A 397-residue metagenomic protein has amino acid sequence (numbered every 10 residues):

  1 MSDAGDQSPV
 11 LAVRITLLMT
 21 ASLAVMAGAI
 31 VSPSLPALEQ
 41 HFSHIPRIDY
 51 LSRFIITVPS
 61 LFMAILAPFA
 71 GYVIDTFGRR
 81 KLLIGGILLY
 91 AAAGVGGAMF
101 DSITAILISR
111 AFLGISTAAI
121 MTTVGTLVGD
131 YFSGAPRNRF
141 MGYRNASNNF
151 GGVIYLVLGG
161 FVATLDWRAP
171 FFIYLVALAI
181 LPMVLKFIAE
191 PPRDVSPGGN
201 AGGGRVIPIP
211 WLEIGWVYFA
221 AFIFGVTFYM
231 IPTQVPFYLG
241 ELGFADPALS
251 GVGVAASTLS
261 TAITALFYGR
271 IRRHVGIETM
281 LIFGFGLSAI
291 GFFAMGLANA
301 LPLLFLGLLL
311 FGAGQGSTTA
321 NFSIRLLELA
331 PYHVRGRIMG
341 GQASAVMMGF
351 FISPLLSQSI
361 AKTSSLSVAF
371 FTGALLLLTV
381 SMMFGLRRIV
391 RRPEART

Functional and structural regions predicted by a protein language model:
L35-A64: Extracellular/periplasmic helix-loop-helix junction of adjacent transmembrane segments in MFS-like secondary
F54-A70, A255-F267: Central cavity-lining transmembrane alpha-helices of secondary-active solute carriers, predominantly the Major
I65-D101: Conserved MFS/SLC helix-loop-helix module at the cytosolic interface between two early adjacent transmembrane helices
L66-G78, T264-G276, A361: Helix-to-loop junctions at the C-terminal end of transmembrane segments in multipass secondary transporters
G78, M99-T104, S133, L297-N299: Helix-breaking motifs and short loop linkers at transmembrane-helix boundaries and internal kinks in secondary membrane
S109-N148: Cytoplasmic helix-loop-helix junction between adjacent transmembrane helices in 12-TM secondary transporters
Y143-A189: Helix-loop-helix hairpin linking two adjacent transmembrane segments in secondary transporters
E213-A255: Extracytoplasmic gate region of multi-pass secondary transporters
